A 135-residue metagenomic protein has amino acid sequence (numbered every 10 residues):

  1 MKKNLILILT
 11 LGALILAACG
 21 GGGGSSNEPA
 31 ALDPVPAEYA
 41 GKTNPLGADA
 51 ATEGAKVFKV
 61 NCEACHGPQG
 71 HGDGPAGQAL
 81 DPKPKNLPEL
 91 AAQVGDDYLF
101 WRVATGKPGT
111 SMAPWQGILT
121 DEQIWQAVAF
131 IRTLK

Functional and structural regions predicted by a protein language model:
M1-L5: Positively charged n-region of N-terminal signal peptides that target proteins for export
L7-A13: Classic N-terminal secretory signal peptides
I15-A18: C-terminal motif of bacterial Sec signal peptides marking the signal peptidase cleavage site
G20-G23: Bacterial signal peptide processing site
S26-V57: Electrostatic cytochrome c docking/interface patches
A48-H71, L99-W101: Sequence/structural segment immediately N-terminal to covalent heme-attachment motifs in c-type and related
P75-A79: Short cysteine/histidine-rich zinc-coordinating motifs and their immediately flanking basic loops
D81-L134: Extracytoplasmic electron-transfer domains, predominantly the class I c-type cytochrome c fold
